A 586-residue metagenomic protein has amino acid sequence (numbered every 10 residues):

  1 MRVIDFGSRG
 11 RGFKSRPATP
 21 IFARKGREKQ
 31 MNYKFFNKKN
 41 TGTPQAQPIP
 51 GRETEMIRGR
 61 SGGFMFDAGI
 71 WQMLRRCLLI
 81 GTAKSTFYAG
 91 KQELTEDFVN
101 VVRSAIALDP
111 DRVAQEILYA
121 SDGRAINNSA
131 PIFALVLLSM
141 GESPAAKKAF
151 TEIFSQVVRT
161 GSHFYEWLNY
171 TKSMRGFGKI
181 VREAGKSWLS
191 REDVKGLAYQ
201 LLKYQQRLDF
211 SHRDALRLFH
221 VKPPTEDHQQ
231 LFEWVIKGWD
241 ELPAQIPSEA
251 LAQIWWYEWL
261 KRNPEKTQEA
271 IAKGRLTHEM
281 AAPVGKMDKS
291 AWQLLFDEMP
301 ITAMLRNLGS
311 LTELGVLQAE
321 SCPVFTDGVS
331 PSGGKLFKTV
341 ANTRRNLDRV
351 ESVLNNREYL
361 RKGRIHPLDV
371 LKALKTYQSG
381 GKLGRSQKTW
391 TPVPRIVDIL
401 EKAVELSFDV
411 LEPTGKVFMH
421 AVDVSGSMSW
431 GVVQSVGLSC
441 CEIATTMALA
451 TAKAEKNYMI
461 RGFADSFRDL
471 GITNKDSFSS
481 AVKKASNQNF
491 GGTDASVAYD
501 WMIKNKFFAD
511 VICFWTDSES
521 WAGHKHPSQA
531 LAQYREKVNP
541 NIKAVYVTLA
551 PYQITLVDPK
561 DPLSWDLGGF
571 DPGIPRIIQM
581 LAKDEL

Functional and structural regions predicted by a protein language model:
M1-I4, I21: Short hydrophobic transmembrane-like helices used for membrane targeting/insertion
F6-R9, G26: Intrinsic disorder/low-complexity segments
S8, P17-A18: Short linear motifs in low-complexity or flexible loops
A18-Q30: Short, Lys/Arg-enriched N-terminal segments with co-localized hydrophobic residues within the first ~10-30 amino acids
M31-L438, K453-L586: Long lumenal/extracellular ectodomains of secretory and single-pass membrane proteins
C441-T445: Gly/Ser/Thr-rich active-site loops/lids in small-molecule metabolic enzymes that frequently grip phosphoryl groups
